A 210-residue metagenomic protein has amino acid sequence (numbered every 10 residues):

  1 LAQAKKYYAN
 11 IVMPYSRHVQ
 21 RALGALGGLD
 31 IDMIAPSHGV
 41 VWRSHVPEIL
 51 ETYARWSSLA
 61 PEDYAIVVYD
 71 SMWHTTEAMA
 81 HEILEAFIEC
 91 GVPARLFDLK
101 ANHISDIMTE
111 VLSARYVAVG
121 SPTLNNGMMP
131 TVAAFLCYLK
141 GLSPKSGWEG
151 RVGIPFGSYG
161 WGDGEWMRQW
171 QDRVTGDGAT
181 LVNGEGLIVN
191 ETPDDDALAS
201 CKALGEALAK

Functional and structural regions predicted by a protein language model:
L1-V41, E82-P93, L99, I107-K210: FMN-binding flavodoxin-like domain, especially the glycine-rich phosphate-binding loop
I31, H38-A65: Terminal amphipathic helices with adjacent charged low-complexity linkers/tails
V46-P47, A78, M167: A short acidic (Asp/Glu
Y64-V68, I154: Conserved beta-strand elements of the Class I
V68-C90: Short, charged N-terminal beta->alpha structural module
H103: Active-site loop segments of alpha/beta catalytic cores
